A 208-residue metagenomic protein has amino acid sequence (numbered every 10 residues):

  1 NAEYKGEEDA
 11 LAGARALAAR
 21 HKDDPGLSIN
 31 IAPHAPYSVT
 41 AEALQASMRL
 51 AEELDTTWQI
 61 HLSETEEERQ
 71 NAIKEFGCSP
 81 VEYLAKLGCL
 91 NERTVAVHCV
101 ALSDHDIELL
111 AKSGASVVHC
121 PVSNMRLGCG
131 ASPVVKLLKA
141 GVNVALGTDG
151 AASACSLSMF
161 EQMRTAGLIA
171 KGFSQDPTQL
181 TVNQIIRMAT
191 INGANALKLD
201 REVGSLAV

Functional and structural regions predicted by a protein language model:
N1, E64, P121-M125, G150-A152: Short, acidic/turn-prone active-site loops that include or flank metal/cofactor- and phosphate-binding residues
N1-V100: Metal-coordinating catalytic core of metallo-dependent amide/deamination hydrolases
I31, H61, A96, L110 (+5 more regions): Divalent metal-coordination and catalytic microenvironments
A32-P36, M125, E202: Conserved short loop/turn motifs at secondary-structure junctions
M48-T57, C89-E92, L109-V118, K139-V144 (+1 more regions): Glycine-enriched alpha-helix->loop->beta-strand junction motifs that scaffold or abut catalytic
E66-C78, D104-A111, G128-L137, A154-K171 (+1 more regions): Histidine/acidic-residue-rich catalytic or RNA/ligand-binding cores of hydrolases and nuclease-related proteins
K86-R93, V135-V208: His/Asp/Glu-enriched, well-ordered alpha-helical/loop segment that forms or immediately abuts the divalent-metal
R93-S103, C120-R126: Catalytic beta/alpha-barrel core
